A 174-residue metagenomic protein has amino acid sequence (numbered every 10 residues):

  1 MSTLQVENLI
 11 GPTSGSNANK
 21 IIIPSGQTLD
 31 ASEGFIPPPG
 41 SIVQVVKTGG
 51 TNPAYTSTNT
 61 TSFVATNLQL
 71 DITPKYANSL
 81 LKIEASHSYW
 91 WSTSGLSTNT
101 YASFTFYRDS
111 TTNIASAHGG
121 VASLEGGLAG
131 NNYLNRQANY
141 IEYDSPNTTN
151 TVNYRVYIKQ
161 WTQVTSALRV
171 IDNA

Functional and structural regions predicted by a protein language model:
T3-Y55: Glycine-rich, low-complexity segments
G49, Y55-S57, S62, P74-A174: Terminal beta-strand-rich extracellular "head" domains that mediate receptor/glycan or other ligand binding
V64-T66: Short, solvent-exposed loop/turn segments enriched in Ser/Thr/Gly
L68-L70: Extended, low-complexity regulatory regions
